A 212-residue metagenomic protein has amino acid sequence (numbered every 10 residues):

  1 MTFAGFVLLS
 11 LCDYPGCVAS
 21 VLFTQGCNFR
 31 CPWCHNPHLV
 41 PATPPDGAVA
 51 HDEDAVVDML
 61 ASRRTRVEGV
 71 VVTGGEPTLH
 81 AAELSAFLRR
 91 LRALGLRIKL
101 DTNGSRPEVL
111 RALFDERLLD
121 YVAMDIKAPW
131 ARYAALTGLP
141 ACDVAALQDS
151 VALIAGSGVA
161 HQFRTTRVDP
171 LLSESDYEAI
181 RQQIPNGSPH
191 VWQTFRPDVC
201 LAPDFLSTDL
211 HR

Functional and structural regions predicted by a protein language model:
M1-V18: Short, charged low-complexity linear segments at domain edges
T2, V18-S20, R30-P32, E68 (+1 more regions): A generic secondary-structure signal marking the coil-to-beta-strand transition
V7, A19-S20, L201, T208-R212: Class I S-adenosyl-L-methionine
Y14-H51: Canonical Radical SAM [4Fe-4S] cluster-binding loop centered on the CxxxCxxC motif and its immediate flanking residues
H38-A48, A135-A141, D204-L210: Short glycine-enriched, charge-decorated loop/helix-capping segments at active-site entrances that position
V57-G69, L79-L206: Conserved AdoMet/S-adenosylmethionine-binding subsite of the radical SAM
